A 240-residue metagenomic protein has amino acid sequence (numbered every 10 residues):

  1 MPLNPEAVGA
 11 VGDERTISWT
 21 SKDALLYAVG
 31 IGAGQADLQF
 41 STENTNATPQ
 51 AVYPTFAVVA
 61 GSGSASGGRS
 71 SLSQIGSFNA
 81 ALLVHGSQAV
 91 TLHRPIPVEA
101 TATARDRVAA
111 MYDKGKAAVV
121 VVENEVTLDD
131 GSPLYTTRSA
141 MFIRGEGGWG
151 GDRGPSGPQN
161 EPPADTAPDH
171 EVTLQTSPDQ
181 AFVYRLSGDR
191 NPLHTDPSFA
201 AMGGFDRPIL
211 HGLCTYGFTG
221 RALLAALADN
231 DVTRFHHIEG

Functional and structural regions predicted by a protein language model:
M1-D13, S66, L83-V172: HotDog/MaoC-like acyl-thioester-processing domains
M1-T101: Hydrophobic, proline/glycine-rich low-complexity stretches
P2-T45, G157-T215, A222-A225: A contiguous, surface-exposed recognition patch within enzymatic or periplasmic domains that forms
W19-T20, N79, L83-H85, S132 (+3 more regions): A generic structural signal for short, non-catalytic loop/turn and secondary-structure boundary residues
R69-I75, R153-G157, G188-P192: N-proximal short alpha-helices
A222-G240: A conserved acidic, glycine/proline-rich C-terminal tail/linker
